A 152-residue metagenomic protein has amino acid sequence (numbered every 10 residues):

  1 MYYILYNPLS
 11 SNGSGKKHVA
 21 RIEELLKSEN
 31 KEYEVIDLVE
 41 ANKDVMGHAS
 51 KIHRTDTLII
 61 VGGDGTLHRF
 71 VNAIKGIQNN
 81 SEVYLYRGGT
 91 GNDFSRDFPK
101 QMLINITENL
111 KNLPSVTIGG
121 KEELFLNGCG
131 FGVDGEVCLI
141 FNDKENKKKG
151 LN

Functional and structural regions predicted by a protein language model:
M1-V61, H68, N72-N79, P99-K100: ATP/NTP phosphate-donor binding region
L5, I36-L38, G76-N152: Catalytic core of DAGKc-family lipid kinases
S10-N12, G63-T66, G89-N92, V133: Gly/Ser/Thr-rich loops at beta-strand to alpha-helix junctions that form or flank small-molecule/cofactor-binding
H48-R69, E122-L124, G128-G135, L139-I140: Short N-terminal signal/transit or membrane-insertion segments and the immediately adjacent low-complexity/disordered
